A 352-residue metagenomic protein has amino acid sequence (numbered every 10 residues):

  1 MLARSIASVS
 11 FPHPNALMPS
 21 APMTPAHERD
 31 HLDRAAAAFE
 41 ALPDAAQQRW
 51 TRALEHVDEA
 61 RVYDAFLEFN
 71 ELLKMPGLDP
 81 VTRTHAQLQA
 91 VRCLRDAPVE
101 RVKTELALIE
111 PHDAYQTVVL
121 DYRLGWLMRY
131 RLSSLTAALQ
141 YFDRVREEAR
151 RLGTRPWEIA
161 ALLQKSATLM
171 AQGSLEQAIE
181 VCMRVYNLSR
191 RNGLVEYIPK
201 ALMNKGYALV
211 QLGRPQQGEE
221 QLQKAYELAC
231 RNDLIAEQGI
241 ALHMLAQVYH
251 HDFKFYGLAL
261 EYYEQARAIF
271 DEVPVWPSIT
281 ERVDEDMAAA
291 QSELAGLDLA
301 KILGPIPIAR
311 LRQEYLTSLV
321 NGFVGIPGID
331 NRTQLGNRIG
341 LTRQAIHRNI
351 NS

Functional and structural regions predicted by a protein language model:
P43, W50, Q87-L88, Y122-R123 (+4 more regions): TPR/TPR-like alpha-solenoid signature
Q47, H85, V119-D121, A160 (+4 more regions): Residue register of alpha-helical TPR repeats
L54, R92, W126-L127, A167 (+2 more regions): Residue-level recognition of tetratricopeptide repeat
E59, D96-A97, R131-L132, L152 (+6 more regions): Structural motif corresponding to the intra-repeat A-B loop/turn of tetratricopeptide repeats
N70-K74, L106-H112, D143-R150, M183-G193 (+2 more regions): Amphipathic alpha-helical segments of tetratricopeptide repeats
Q291-I339: Bacterial helix-turn-helix/winged-helix DNA-binding modules and their immediately adjacent linkers
